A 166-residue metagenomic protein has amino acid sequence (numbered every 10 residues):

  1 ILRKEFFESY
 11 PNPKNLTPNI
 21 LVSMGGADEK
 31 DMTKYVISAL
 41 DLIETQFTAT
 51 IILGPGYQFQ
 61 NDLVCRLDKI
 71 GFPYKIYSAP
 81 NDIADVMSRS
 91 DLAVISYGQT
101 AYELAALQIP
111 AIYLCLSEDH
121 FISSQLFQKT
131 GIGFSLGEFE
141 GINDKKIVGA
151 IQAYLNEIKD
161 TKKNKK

Functional and structural regions predicted by a protein language model:
I1-D31, N61: A nucleotide-sugar donor-handling region in carbohydrate enzymes
M32-F47: Short hydrophobic signal-anchor/transmembrane segments that target glycosyltransferases and glycosylation machinery
A49-Q60: Glycosyltransferase donor-sugar binding loop
L63-A79: Nucleotide-activated donor-binding/catalytic signature segment of Leloir-type glycosyltransferases, i.e., the conserved
F72, S88-Q99: Acidic donor-binding loop of glycosyltransferase active sites
S78-S90, A105-A106: Short acidic alpha-helix that forms the nucleotide-activated donor recognition element in Leloir-type transferases
A101-K146: Catalytic binding pocket for nucleotide-activated donors in carbohydrate/polymer assembly enzymes
F134, F139-K166: Conserved donor-nucleotide binding/catalytic region of nucleotide-linked donor-dependent transferases
